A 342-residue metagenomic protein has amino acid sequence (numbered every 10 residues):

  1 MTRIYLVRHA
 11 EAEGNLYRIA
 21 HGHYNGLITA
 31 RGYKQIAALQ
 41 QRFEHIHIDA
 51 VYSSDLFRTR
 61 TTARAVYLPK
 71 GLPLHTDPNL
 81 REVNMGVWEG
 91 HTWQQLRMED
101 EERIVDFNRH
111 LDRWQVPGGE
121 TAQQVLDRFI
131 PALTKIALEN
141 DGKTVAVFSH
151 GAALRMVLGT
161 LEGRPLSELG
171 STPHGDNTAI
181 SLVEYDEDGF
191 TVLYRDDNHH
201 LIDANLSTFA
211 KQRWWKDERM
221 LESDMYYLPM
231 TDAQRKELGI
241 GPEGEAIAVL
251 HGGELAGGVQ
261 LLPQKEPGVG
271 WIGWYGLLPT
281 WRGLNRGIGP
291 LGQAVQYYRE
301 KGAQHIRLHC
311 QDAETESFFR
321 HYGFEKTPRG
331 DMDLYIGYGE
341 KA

Functional and structural regions predicted by a protein language model:
V7-L72, T76: Active-site-proximal alpha-helix that buttresses catalytic centers in soluble enzyme cores
K34, L277, G283-Q296, H321: Conserved acetyl-CoA-binding loop-helix of GNAT-fold acetyltransferases
R60, I130-G189: Active-site-adjacent alpha-helix immediately C-terminal to a catalytic or transition-state-stabilizing loop
K70-D127, Y194-D196, L206: Phosphate-handling substructures
V87-Q94, T160-A233, P328-G330, G337-A342: Acidic, low-complexity terminal tails and accessory targeting/binding regions of phosphate-metabolizing enzymes
A248-P263, V269-G276: Conserved beta-strand in the GNAT
Y298-Q311: Conserved GNAT acetyl-CoA-binding A-motif
R307-H309, R320, E325-Y338: Conserved catalytic-core motifs of GNAT/GCN5-like acyltransferases
